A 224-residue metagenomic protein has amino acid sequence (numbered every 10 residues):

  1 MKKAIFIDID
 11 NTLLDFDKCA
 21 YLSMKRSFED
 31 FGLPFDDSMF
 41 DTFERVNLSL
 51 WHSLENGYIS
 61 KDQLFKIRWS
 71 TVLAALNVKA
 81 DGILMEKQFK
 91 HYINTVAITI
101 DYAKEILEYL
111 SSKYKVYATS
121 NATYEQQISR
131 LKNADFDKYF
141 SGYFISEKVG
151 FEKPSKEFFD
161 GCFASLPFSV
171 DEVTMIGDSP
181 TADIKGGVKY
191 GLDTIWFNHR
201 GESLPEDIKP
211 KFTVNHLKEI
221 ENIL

Functional and structural regions predicted by a protein language model:
M1-I5, K18, A80, E108 (+1 more regions): Asp-based, Mg2+/Mn2+-dependent phosphohydrolase catalytic module
K2-D101: N-terminal helical cap/lid subdomain that shapes the substrate entry/recognition surface in HAD-like hydrolases
D30-F31, A75-L76, K113, S165 (+1 more regions): Alpha-helical structural context
D101-Y102, E157: Short, conserved clusters of charged catalytic residues that mark active-site and nucleotide-handling motifs
Y102-K113: Catalytic-core regions built around general acid/base machinery
K113-K115, L192: A generic structural motif
